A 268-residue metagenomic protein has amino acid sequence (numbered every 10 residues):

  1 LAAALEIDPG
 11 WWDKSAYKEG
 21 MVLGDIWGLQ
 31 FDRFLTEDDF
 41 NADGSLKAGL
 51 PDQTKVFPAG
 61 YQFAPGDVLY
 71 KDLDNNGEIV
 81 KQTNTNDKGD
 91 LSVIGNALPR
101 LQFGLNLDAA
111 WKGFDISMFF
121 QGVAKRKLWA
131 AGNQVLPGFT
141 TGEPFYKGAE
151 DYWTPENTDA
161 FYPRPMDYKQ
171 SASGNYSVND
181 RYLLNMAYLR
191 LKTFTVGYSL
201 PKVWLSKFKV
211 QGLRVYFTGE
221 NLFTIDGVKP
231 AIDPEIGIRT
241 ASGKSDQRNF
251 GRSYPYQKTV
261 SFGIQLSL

Functional and structural regions predicted by a protein language model:
L1-G95, E220, G227: Conserved small-residue
G10-N41, E150, E156-A160, Y176 (+1 more regions): C-terminal beta-signal and terminal closure region of outer-membrane beta-barrel proteins
L101-F103, K112-F114, A187, K209-L213 (+1 more regions): Outer-envelope beta-barrel architecture signal
G104-N106, T193-G197, S261-G263: Membrane-embedded beta-strand positions in outer-membrane beta-barrel channels/transporters
A110, Q121-V123, T218-L222, S267: Outer-membrane beta-barrel pore domains and translocons
G113-S117, V203-W204: Repeated loop/turn-to-beta-strand initiation elements of outer-membrane beta-barrel proteins
M118, V215-F217, I264: Membrane-embedded beta-strand positions of outer-membrane beta-barrel proteins
V123-R214, T218-E220: Extracytoplasmic gating/loop element in the C-terminal half of outer-membrane beta-barrel translocons and assembly
